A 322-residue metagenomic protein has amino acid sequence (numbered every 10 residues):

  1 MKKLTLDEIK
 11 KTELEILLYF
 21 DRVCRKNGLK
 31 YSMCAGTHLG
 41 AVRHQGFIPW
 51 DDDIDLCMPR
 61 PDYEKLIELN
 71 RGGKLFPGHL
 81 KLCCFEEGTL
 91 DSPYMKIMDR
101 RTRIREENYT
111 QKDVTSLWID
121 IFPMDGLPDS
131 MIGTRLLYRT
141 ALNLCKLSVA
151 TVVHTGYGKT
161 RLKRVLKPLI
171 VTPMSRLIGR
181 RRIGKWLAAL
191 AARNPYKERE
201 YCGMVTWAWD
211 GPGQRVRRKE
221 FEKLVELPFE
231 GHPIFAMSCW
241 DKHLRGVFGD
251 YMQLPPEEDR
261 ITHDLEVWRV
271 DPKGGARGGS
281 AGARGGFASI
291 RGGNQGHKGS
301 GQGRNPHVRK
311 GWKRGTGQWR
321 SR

Functional and structural regions predicted by a protein language model:
M1-N27, I67-D129, L147-G249, L254-G279: Conserved catalytic core of two-metal-ion nucleotidyltransferases
D21-I54, M58-E64, K219, G246-V247: Active-site nucleotide-donor binding segment shared across nucleotidyl transfer reactions
G28, S32, Y138-R139, K223 (+3 more regions): A residue-level detector for conformationally permissive "hinge/kink" positions
R43, C57, T140, D259-H263 (+1 more regions): A sequence-level detector of short, solvent-exposed, charge-rich linear segments
Q45, Q111, Q214, Q253 (+3 more regions): Residue-identity detector for glutamine
M131-L136: A short secondary-structure junction signal
A141-N143, R322: C-terminal transmembrane helices and immediately adjacent loops/tails of multi-pass membrane transport proteins
K273-S321: Intrinsically disordered, low-complexity terminal tails and inter-domain linkers enriched for S/T/G/P/D/E
